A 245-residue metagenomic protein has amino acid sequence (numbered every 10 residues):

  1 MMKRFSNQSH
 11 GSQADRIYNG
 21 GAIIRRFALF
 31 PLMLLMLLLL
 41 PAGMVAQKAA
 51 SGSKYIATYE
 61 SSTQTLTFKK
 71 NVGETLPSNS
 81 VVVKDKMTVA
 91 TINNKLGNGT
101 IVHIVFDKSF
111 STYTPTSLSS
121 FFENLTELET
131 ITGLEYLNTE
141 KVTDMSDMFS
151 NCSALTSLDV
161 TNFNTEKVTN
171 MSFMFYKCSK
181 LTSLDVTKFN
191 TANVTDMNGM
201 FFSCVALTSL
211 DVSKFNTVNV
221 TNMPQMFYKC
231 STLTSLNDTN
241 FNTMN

Functional and structural regions predicted by a protein language model:
M1-R25: N-terminal secretory signal peptides that target proteins for export/translocation
F5, Y18, F27-F30, F163 (+6 more regions): Aromatic (phenylalanine/tyrosine) cluster motif
S6-S12, S150, S172, S203 (+1 more regions): Serine residues within intrinsically disordered or low-complexity segments
Q13-N19, L38-A46: Sec-dependent N-terminal signal peptides of Gram-negative exported proteins
A28-P41: Bacterial N-terminal signal peptides
M44-Y136, T143-S150, S172-Y176, F202 (+1 more regions): Surface-exposed repetitive/solenoidal architectures
L66, T100-Y113, E127-T143, S153-T169 (+3 more regions): Structural signature of tandem-repeat unit edges
